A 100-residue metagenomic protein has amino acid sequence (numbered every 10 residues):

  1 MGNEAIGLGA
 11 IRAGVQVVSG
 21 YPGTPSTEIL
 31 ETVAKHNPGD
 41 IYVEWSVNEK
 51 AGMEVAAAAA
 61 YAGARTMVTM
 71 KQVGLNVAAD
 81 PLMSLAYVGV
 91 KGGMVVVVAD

Functional and structural regions predicted by a protein language model:
M1-T32, E54: N-terminal glycine-rich anion-binding loops that anchor highly charged ligand groups
T24-D100: Thiamine diphosphate
